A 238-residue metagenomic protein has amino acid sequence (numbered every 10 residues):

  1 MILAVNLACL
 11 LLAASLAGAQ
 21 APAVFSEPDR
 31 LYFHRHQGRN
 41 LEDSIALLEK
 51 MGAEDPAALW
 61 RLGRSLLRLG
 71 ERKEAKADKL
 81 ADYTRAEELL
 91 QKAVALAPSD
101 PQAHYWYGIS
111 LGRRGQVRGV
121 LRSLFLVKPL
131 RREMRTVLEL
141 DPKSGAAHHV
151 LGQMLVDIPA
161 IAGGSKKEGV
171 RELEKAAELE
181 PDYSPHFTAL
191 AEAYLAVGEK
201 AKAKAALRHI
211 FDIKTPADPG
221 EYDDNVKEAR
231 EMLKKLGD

Functional and structural regions predicted by a protein language model:
L16-E71: N-terminal leader/linker segments that initiate helical-solenoid repeat arrays
G38-D43, K73-E88, R118-E133, I161-K175 (+1 more regions): Structural signature of tandem alpha-helical TPR/SEL1-like repeats, specifically the intra-repeat loop/turn
K50-M51, A93, T136-V137, K175-A176 (+1 more regions): Canonical positions in the second alpha-helix
A196, K204-D238: Terminal, low-structured helical/coil segments at or just beyond the last alpha-helical repeat
